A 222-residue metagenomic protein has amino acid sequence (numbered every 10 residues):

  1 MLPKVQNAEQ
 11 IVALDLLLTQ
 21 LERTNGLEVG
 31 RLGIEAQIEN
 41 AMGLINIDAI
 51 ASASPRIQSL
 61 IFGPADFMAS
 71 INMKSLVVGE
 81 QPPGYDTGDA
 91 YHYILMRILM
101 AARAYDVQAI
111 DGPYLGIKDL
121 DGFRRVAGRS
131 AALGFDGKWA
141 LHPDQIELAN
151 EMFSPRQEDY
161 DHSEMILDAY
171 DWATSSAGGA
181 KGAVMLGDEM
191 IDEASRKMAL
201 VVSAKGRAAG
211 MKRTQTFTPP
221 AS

Functional and structural regions predicted by a protein language model:
M1-S222: Expand to "…catalyze enediolate/carbanion chemistry for C-C bond making/breaking, isomerization, decarboxylation
